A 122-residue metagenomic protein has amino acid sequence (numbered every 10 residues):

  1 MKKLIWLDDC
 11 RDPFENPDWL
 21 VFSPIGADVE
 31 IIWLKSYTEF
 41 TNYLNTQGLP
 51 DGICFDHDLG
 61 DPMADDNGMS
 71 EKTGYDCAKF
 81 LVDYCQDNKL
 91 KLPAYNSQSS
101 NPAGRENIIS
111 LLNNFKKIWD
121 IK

Functional and structural regions predicted by a protein language model:
M1-K122: Catalytic phosphate/metal-binding cores of nucleic-acid and nucleotide-processing enzymes, i.e., regions that mediate
